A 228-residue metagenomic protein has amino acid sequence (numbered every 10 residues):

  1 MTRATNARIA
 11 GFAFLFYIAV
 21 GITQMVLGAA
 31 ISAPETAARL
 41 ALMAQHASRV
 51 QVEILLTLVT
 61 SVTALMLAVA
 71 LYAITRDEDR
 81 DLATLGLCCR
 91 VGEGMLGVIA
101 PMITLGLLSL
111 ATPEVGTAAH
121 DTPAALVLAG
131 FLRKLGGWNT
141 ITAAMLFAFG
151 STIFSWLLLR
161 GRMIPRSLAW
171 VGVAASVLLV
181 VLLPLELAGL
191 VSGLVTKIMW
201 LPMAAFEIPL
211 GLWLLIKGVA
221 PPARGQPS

Functional and structural regions predicted by a protein language model:
M1-S228: Hydrophobic, aromatic-enriched alpha-helical segments typical of multi-pass transmembrane helices
